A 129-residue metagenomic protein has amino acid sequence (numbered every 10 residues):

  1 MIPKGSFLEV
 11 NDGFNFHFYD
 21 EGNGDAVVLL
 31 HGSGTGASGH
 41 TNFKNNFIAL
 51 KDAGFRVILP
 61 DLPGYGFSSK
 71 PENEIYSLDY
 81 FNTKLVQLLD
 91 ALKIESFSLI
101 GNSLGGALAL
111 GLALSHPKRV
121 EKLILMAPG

Functional and structural regions predicted by a protein language model:
M1-F7: An N-terminal hydrophobic leader/cap segment in hydrolases
V10, F14-F67: Conserved HGGG/HGGXW glycine-rich cap/lid loop of the alpha/beta-hydrolase fold
N11, Y19, D52, R56-I100: Active-site loop/oxyanion-hole signature of alpha/beta-hydrolase fold enzymes
G34, E72-E74, G129: Flexible, active-site-proximal loop/turn residues at the rims of small-molecule/cofactor binding pockets and catalytic
A37-A49, D61, V86, L99-L108 (+1 more regions): Conserved SAM-binding loop
T41-N42, K70-P71, L112-A113: Short amphipathic alpha-helical segments
L92-G129: Conserved hydrolase catalytic core segment
